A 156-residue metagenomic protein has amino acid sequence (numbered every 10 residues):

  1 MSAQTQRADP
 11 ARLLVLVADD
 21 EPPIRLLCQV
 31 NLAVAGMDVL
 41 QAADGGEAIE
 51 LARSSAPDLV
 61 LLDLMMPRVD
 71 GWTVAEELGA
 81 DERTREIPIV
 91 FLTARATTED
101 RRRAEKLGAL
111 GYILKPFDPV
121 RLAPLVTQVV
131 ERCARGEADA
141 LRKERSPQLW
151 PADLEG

Functional and structural regions predicted by a protein language model:
A8, E131-G156: CheY-like receiver
D19, D63, T93: Active-site residues of response regulator receiver
L26-V34: Charged docking surfaces used in two-component/phosphorelay signaling
S55-L61: Active-site beta3 strand of CheY-like receiver
M66: Receiver (REC) domain active-site loop signature in two-component systems and cognate sites in sensor histidine kinases
L110: Short, glycine/charged-rich "phosphate-handling" switch motifs in NTP-dependent and phosphotransfer domains
F117-T127, A138: C-terminal output helix
